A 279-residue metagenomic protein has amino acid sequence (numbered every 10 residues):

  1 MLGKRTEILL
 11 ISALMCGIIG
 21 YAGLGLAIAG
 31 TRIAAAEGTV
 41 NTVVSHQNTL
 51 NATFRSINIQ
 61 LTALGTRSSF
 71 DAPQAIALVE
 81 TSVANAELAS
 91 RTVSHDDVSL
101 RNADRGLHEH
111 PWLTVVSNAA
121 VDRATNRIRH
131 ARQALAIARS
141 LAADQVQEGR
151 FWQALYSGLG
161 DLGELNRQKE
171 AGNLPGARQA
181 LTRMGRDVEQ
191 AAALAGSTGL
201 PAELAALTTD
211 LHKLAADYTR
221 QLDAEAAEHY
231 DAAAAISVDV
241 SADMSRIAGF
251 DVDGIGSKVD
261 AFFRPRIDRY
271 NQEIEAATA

Functional and structural regions predicted by a protein language model:
L2-L141, K258-A279: Leu/Val/Ala/Ile-rich N-terminal alpha-helices, chiefly Sec-type signal peptides and the beginnings
V44-T66, V116-A279: C-terminal amphipathic alpha-helix
